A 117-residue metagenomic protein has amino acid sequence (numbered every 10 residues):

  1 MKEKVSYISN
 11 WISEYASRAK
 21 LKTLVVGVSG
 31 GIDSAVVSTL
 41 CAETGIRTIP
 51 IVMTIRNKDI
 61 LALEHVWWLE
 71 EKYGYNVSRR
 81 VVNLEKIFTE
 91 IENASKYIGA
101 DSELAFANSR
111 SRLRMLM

Functional and structural regions predicted by a protein language model:
M1-M117: ATP-dependent adenylation/nucleotidyltransferase module used to activate substrates
